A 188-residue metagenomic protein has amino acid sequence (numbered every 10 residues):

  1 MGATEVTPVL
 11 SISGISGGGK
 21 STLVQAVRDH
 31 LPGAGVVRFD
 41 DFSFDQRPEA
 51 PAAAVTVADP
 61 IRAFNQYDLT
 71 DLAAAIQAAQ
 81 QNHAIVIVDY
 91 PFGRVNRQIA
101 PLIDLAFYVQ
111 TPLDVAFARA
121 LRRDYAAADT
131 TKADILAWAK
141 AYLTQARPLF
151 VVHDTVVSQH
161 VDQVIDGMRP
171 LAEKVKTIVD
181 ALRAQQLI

Functional and structural regions predicted by a protein language model:
S16: The conserved Walker
K20: Conserved lysine of the Walker
L23: Hydrophobic positions on the alpha1 helix immediately C-terminal to the Walker A/P-loop
A26: Active-site signature of alpha/beta-hydrolase-fold catalytic machinery across serine- and Asp/Cys-nucleophile hydrolases
G35-V36, S43-V88: Conserved nucleotide-sensing/catalytic segment adjacent to the nucleotide-binding pocket in NTP-handling enzymes
V88-D129: ATP-dependent NMP and nucleoside kinases share a basic, alpha-helical "lid"
D129-D180: Small-molecule kinase domains that catalyze NTP-dependent phosphoryl transfer to phosphate-bearing small molecules
